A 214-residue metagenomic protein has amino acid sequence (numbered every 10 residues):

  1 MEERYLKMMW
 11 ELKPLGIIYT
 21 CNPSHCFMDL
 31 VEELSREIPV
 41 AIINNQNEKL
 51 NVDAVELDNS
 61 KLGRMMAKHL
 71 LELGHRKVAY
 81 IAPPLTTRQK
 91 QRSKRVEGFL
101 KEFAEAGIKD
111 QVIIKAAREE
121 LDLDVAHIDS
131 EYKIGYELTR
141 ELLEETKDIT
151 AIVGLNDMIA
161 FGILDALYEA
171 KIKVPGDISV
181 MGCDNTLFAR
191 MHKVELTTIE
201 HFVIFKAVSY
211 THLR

Functional and structural regions predicted by a protein language model:
E3-K13, M28, S35-I42, Q46-R214: Bacterial carbohydrate/catabolite-sensing allosteric modules
L15-I17: Core AdoMet radical
T20-P23, P83-P84: Structural motif
N22-H25, L34: Beta-alpha junction/loop-to-helix N-cap segments that form part of ligand/metal-binding clefts
